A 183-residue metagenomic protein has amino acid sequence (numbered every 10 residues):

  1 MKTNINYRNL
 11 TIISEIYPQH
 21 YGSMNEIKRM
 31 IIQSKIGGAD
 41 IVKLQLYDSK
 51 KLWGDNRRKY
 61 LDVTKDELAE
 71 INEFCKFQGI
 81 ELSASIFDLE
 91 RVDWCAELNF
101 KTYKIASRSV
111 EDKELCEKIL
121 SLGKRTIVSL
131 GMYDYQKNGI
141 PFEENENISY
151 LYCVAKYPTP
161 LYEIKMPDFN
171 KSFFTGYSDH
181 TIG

Functional and structural regions predicted by a protein language model:
M1-G183: Catalytic cores and adjacent flexible loops of soluble metabolic enzymes that perform enolate/carbanion chemistry on
